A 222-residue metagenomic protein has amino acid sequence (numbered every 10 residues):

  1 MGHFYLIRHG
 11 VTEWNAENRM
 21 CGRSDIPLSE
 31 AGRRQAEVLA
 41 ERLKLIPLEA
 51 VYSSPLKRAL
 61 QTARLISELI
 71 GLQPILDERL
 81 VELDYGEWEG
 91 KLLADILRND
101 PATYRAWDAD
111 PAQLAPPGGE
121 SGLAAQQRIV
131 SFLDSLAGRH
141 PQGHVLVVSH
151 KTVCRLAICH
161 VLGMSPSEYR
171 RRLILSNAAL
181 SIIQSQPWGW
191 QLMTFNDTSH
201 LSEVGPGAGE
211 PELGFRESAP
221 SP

Functional and structural regions predicted by a protein language model:
G2, L72, G86-L97, G138 (+2 more regions): Acidic, low-complexity terminal tails and accessory targeting/binding regions of phosphate-metabolizing enzymes
Y5-I66, A115-V130: Loop-to-helix element that buttresses phosphate recognition and phosphoryl-transfer chemistry
T12, V153-C154: Short active-site segment of divalent metal-dependent hydrolases/proteases that encodes the spacing between
V38-Y104, S221: Phosphate-coordination/substrate-recognition cap region in phosphate-metabolizing enzymes
L45-E49, G138-V145: Surface-exposed helix-capping loop/turn segments at secondary-structure junctions
L65, L156-H160: Active-site signature of alpha/beta-hydrolase-fold catalytic machinery across serine- and Asp/Cys-nucleophile hydrolases
T103-A124, S221: Short glycine/proline- and acidic residue-enriched helix-loop micro-motifs that form flexible lids or anion-recognition
H150: Short basic (Lys/Arg) and small-residue
